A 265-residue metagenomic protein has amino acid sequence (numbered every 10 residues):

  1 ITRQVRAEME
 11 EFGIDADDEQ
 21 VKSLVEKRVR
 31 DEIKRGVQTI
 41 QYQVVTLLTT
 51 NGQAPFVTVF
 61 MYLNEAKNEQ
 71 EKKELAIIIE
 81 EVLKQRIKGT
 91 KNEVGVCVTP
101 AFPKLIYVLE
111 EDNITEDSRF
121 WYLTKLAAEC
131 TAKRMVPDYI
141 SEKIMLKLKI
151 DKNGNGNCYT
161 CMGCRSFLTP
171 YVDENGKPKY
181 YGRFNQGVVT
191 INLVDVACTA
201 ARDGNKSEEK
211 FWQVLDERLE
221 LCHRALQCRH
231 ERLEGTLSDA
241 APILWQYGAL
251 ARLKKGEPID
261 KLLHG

Functional and structural regions predicted by a protein language model:
I1-H264: Conserved catalytic cores of very large enzyme subunits
